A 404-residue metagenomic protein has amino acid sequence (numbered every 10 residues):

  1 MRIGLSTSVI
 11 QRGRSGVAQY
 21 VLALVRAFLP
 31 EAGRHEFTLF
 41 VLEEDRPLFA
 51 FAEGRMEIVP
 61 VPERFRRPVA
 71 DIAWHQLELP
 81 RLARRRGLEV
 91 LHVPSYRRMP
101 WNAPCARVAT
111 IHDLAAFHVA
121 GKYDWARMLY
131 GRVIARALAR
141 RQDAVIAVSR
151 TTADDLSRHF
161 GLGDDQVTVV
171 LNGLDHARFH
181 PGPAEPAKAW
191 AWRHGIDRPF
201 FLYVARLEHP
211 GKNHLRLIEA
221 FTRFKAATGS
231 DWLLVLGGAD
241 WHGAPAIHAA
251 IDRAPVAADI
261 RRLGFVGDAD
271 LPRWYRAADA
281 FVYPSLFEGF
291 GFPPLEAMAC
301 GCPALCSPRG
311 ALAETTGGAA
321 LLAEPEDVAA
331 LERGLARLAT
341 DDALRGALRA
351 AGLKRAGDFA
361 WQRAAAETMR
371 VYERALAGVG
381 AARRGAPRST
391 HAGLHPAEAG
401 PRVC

Functional and structural regions predicted by a protein language model:
M1-A386, H395, V403-C404: Carbohydrate transferase catalytic cores enriched for Leloir-type hexosyltransferases
